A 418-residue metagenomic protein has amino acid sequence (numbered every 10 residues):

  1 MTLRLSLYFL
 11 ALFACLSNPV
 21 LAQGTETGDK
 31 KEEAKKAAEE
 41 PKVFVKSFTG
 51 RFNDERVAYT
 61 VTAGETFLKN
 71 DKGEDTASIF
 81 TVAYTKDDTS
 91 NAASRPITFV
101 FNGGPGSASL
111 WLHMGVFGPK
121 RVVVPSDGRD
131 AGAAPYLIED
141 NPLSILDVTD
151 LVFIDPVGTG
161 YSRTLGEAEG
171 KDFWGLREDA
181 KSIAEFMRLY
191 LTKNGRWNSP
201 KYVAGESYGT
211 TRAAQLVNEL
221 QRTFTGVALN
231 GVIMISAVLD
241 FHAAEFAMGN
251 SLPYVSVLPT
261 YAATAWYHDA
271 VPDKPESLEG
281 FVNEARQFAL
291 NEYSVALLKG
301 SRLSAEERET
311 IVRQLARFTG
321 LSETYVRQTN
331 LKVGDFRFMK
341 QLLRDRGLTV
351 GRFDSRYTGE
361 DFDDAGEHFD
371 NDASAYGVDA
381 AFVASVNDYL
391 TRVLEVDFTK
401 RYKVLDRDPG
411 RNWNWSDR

Functional and structural regions predicted by a protein language model:
S6-S17: Bacterial N-terminal signal peptides
Q23-E32, G73-W174: N-terminal cap/lid subdomain of alpha/beta-hydrolase-fold enzymes
A38-D88: N-terminal cap/lid segment of alpha/beta-hydrolase-fold proteins
K120-V123, V217, Q221-G320: A catalytic-pocket lid/entrance helix-loop region that shapes and gates access to the active site across common
L146, P156, F173-L191: Alpha/beta-hydrolase active-site loop
R196-Y208: Alpha/beta-hydrolase fold nucleophile elbow
G205-N218: Glycine-rich nucleophile elbow surrounding the catalytic serine of serine-hydrolase chemistry
G300-R418: Alpha/beta-hydrolase fold catalytic core
